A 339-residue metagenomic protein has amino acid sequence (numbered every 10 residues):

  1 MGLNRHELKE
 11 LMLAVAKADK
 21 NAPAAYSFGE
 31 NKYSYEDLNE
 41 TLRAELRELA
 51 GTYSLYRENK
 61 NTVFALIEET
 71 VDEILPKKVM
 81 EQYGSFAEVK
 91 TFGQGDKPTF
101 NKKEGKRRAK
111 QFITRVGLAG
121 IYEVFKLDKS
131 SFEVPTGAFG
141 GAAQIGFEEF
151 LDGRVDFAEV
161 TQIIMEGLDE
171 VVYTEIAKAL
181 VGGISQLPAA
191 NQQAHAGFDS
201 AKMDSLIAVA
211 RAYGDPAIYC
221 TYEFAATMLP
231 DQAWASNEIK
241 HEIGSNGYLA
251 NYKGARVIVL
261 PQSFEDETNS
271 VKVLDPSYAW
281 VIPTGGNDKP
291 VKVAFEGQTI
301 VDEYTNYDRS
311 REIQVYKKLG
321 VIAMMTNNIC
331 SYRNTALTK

Functional and structural regions predicted by a protein language model:
M1-L55, K339: N-terminal alpha-helical "arm" segments
G2, N39, R43-G51, A235-K339: Sequence/fold signature of self-assembling virion shell proteins
R5-K9, L42, N59-V63, I67 (+1 more regions): Short amphipathic alpha-helical segments that mediate assembly, nucleic-acid/protein binding, or membrane association
Y53-R57, N61, A65, F147-A158: Short, charged/polar micro-motifs that form catalytic or ligand-binding hotspots
Y56-F139: Assembly/oligomerization interface modules of large self-assembling protein complexes
E73, K77-K78, Q82, T221-F224 (+2 more regions): Short, flexible beta-strand-to-coil junctions
A138-G214: Alpha-helical scaffold segments that mediate packing/assembly in large oligomeric complexes
G182-K253: Extended, solvent-exposed, turn-rich assembly/linker loops in the middle of proteins
